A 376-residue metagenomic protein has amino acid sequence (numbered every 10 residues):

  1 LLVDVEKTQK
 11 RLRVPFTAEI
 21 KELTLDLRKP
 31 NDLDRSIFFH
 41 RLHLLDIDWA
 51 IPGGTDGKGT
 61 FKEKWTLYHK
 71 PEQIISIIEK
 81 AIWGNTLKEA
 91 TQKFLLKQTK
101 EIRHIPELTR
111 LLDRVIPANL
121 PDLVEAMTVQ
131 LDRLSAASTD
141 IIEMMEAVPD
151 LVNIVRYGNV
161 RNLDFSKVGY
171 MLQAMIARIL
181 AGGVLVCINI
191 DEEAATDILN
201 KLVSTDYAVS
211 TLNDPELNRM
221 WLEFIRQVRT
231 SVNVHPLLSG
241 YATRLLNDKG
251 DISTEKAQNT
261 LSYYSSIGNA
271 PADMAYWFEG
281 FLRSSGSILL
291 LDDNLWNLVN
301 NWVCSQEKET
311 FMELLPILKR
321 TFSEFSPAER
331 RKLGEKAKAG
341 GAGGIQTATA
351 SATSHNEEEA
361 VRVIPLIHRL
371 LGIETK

Functional and structural regions predicted by a protein language model:
L1-K376: Extended repeat-based interaction scaffolds and adjacent low-complexity, acidic/S/T/P-biased segments that form broad
